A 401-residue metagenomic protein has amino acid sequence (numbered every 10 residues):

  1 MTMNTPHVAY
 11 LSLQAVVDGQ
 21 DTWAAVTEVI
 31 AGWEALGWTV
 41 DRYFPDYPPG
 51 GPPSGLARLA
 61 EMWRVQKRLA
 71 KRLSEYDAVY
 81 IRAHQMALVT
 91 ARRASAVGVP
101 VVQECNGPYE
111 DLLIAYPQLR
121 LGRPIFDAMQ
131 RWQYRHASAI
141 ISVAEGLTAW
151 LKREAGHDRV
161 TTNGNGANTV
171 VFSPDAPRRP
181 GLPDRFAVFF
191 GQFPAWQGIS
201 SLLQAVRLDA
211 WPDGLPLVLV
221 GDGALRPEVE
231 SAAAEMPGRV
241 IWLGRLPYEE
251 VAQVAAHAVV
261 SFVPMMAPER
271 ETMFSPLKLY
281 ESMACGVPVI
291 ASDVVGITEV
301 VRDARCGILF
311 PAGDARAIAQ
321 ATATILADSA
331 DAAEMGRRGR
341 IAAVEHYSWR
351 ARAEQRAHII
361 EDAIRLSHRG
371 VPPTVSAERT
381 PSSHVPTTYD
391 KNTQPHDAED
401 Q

Functional and structural regions predicted by a protein language model:
A9-L11, P180-R207, L217-V218: Conserved donor-binding/catalytic core segment of Leloir-type glycosyltransferases
W63-K71, L88, R92, Y109 (+2 more regions): Membrane-proximal helix-turn-helix segments that form the acceptor-binding/catalytic region of lipid-linked
I81-M86, C105-N106: Short His-centered aromatic/hydrophobic patch
S138, A255-T272, V287: Acidic donor-binding loop of glycosyltransferase active sites
G146, G166: Carbohydrate-associated surface elements
P227-A252: Nucleotide-activated donor-binding/catalytic signature segment of Leloir-type glycosyltransferases, i.e., the conserved
D303-A304, I308-A315, T324-A330: Conserved acidic donor-binding segment of nucleotide-sugar-dependent glycosyltransferases
T324, D331-H346, Q355-H358: A short, well-ordered alpha-helix in the C-terminal region of glycosyltransferases
